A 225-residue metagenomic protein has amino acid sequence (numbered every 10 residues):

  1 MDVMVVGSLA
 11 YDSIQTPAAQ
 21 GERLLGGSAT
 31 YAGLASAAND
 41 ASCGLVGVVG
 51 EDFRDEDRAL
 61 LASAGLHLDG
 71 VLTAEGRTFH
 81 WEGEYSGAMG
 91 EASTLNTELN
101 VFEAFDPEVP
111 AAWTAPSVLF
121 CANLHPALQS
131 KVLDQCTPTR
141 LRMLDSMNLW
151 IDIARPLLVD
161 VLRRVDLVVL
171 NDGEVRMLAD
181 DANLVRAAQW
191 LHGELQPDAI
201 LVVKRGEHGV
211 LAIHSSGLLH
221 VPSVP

Functional and structural regions predicted by a protein language model:
M1-M4: Extreme N-terminal starter segment of soluble prokaryotic enzymes
Y11-R23, A38-F120, D134-R140: Conserved N-terminal subdomain of the carbohydrate kinase-like
A19-L25, P222-P225: Short pre-catalytic strand/loop immediately N-terminal to key active-site residues, enriched for Gly-Thr
G27-A38, L133: Histidine-anchored nucleotide/phosphate-binding helix
L34, W81-E84, G209-I213: Short beta-strand scaffold segments in enzyme catalytic cores
G50-D52, N123-L128, M147-I151: Short beta->alpha connector loops
D57, L128-Q135, P156-D160: A short acidic, amphipathic alpha-helical/loop segment
T137-L141, N148-H220: Conserved phosphate/ATP/ADP-binding segment of small-molecule kinases
